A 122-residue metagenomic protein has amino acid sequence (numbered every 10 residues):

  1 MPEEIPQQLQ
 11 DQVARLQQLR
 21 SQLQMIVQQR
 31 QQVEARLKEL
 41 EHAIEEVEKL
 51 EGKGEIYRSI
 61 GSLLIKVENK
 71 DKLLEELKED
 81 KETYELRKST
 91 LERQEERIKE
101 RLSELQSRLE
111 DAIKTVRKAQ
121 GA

Functional and structural regions predicted by a protein language model:
M1-Q24: Short, charge-rich amphipathic alpha-helices with coiled-coil/heptad character
R20-Q24, A43, L50, E110-R117: Expand to "…catalyze enediolate/carbanion chemistry for C-C bond making/breaking, isomerization, decarboxylation
Q28-Q31, E68: Residues in soluble alpha-helical coiled-coils and helical-bundle/repeat scaffolds
A35, E51, E55, K72-E79 (+2 more regions): Charged, alpha-helix-enriched surfaces in structured cytosolic catalytic cores of large nucleotide-utilizing machines
E45-L73: Short coil/loop "hinge" linkers that interrupt or connect long alpha-helical coiled-coils or helical hairpins
L63-L91: Mid-chain, well-packed structural core segment of small domains
R93-A122: Non-transmembrane, heptad-repeat alpha-helical coiled-coil rod segments that act as dimerization/spacing scaffolds
